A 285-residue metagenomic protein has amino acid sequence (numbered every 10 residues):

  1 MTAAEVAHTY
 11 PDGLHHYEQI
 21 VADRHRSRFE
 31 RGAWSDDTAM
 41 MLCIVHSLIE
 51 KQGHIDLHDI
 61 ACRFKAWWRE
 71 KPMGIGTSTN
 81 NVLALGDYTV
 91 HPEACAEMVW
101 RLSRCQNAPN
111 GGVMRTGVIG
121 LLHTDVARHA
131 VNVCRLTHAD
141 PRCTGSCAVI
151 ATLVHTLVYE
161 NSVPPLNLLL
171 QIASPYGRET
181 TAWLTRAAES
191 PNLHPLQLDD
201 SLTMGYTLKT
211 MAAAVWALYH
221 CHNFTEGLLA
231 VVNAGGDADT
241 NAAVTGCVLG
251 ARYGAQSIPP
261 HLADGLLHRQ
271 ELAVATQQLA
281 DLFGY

Functional and structural regions predicted by a protein language model:
M1-Y285: Structured, active/binding-site neighborhoods that engage oxygen-rich ligands
